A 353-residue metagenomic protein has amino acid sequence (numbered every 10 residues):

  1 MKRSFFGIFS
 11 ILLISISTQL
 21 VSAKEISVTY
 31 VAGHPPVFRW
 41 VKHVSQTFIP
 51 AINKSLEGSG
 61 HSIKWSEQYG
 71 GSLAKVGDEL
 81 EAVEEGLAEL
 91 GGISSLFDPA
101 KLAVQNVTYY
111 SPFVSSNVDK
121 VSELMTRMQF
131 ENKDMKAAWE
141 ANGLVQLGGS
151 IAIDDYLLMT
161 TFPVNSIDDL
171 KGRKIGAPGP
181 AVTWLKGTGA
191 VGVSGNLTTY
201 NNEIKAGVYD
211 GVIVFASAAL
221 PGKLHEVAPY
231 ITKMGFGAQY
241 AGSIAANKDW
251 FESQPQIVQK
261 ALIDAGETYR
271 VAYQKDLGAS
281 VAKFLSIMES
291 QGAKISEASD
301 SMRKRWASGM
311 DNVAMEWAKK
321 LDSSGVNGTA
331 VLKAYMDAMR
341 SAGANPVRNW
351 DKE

Functional and structural regions predicted by a protein language model:
M1-S4: Positively charged n-region of N-terminal signal peptides that target proteins for export
G7-S17: Bacterial N-terminal signal peptides
L20: Cationic, low-complexity basic patches in intrinsically disordered or flexible, solvent-exposed regions
A23-K120, A137-E353: N-terminal secretory/targeting leader peptides
K120-M135: Signature of the catalytic double-stranded beta-helix
